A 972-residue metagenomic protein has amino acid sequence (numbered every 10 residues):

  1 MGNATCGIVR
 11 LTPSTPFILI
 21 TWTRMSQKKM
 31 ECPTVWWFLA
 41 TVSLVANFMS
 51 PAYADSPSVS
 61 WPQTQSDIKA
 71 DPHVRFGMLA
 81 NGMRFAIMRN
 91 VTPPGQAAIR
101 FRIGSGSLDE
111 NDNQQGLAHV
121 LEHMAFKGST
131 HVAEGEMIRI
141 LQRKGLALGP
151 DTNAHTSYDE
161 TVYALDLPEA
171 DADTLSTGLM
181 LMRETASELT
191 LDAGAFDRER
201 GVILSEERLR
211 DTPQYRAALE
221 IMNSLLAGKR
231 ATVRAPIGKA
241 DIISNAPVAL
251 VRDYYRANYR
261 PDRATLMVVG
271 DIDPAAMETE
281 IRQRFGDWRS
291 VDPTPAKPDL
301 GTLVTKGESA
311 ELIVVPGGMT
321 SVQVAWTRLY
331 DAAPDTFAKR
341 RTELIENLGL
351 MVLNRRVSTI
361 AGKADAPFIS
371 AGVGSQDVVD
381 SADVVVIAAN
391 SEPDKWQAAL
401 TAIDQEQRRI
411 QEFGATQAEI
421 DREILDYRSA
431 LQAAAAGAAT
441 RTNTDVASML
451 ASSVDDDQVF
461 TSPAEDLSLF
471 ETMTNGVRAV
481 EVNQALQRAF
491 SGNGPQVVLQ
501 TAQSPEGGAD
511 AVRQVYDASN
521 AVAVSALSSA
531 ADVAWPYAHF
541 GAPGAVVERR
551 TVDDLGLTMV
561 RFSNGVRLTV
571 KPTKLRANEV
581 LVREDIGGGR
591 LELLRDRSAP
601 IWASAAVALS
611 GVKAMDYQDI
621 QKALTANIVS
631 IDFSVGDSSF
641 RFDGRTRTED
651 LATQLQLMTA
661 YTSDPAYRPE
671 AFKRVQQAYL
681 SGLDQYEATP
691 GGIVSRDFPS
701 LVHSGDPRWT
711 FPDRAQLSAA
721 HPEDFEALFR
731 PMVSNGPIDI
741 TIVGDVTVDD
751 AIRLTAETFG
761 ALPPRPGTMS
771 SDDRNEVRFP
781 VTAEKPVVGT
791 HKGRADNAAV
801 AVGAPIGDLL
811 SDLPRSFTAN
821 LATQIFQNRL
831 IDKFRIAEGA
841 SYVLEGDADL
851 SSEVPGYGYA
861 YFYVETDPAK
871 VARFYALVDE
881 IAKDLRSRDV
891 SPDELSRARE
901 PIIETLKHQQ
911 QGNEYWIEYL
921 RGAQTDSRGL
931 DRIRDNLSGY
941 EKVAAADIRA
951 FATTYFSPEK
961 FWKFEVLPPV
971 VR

Functional and structural regions predicted by a protein language model:
W36-N47: Bacterial N-terminal signal peptides
Y53-A86, M267, D273-L344, L350-S358 (+12 more regions): Proteolytic maturation boundary segments
A86-M88, P93-D112, G116-V120, G135-E184 (+12 more regions): M16 family metallopeptidases and their MPP-like homologs
R200, R216-M222, A231-V248, Y255-P261 (+4 more regions): Hydrophobic, small-residue-rich alpha-helical packing segments that form membrane-like cores
L204-E206: Carboxylate/His-rich catalytic cores and anion/metal-binding grooves
